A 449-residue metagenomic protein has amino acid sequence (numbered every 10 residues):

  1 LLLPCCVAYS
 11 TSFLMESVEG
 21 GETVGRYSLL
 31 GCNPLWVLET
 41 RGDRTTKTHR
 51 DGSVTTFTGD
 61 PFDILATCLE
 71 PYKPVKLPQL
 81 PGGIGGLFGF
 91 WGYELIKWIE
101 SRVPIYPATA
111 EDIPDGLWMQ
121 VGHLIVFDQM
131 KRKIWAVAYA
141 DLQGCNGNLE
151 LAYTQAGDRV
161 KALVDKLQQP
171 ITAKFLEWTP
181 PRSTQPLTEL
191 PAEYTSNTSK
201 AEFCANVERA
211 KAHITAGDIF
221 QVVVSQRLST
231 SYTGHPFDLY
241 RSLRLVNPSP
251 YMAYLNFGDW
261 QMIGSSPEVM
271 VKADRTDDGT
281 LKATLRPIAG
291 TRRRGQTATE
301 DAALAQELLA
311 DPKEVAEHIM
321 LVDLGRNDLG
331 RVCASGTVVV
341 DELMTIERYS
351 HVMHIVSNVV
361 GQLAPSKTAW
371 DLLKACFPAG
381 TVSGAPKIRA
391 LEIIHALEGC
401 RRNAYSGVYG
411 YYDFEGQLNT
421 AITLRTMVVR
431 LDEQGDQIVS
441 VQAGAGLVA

Functional and structural regions predicted by a protein language model:
L1-A449: Extended alpha-helical targeting/anchoring segments, especially N-terminal organellar/secretory targeting helices
